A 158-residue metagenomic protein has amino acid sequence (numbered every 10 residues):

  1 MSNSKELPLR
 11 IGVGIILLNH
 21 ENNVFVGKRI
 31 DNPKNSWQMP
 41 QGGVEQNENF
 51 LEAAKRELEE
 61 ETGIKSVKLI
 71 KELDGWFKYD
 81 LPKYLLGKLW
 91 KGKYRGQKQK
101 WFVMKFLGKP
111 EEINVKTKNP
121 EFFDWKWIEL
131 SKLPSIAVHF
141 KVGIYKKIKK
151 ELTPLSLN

Functional and structural regions predicted by a protein language model:
S2-V24, Q46: Conserved N-terminal beta-strand and adjoining loop/helix that marks the start of the Nudix/MutT-like hydrolase domain
N32-N35: A conserved beta-turn-beta hairpin within the catalytic core of GNAT-like acetyltransferases that forms part
Q38-M39: A short gly/proline-enriched turn/hairpin at secondary-structure junctions
E45-H139: Unchanged
L130-N158: Charged phosphate-binding loop/patch that engages nucleotide di/tri-phosphates or the phosphate backbone of nucleic
